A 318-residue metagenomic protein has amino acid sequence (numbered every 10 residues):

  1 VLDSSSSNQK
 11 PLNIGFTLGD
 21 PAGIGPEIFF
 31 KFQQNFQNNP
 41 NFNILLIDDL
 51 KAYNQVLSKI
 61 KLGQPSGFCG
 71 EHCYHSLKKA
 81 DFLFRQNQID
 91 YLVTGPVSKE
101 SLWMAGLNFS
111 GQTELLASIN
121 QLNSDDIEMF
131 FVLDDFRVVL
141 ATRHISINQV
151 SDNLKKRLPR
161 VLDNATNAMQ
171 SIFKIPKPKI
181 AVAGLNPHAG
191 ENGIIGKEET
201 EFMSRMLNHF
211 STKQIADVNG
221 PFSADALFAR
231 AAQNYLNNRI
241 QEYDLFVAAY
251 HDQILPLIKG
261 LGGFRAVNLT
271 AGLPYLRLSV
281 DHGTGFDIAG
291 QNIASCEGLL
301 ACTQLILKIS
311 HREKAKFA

Functional and structural regions predicted by a protein language model:
V1-L115, K155-V267, L273-A318: Contiguous, glycine/small-aliphatic-enriched amphipathic segments in soluble metabolic enzymes
I44, T113, I127-E128, F136-V139: Small-molecule pocket liners
I119-F136, A271-D287: Short, flexible loop segments at boundaries between secondary-structure elements
F130-R160: Ligand-binding beta-strand-loop-alpha-helix segment within the catalytic cores of soluble metabolic enzymes
